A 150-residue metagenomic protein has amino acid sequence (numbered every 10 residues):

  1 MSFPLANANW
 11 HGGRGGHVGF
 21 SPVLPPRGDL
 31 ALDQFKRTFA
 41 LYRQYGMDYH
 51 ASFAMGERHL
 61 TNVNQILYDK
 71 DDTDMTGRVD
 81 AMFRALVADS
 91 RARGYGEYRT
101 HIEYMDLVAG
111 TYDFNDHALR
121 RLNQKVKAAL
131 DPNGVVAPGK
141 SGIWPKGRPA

Functional and structural regions predicted by a protein language model:
M1-A150: Conserved glycine-rich FAD pyrophosphate-binding loop
